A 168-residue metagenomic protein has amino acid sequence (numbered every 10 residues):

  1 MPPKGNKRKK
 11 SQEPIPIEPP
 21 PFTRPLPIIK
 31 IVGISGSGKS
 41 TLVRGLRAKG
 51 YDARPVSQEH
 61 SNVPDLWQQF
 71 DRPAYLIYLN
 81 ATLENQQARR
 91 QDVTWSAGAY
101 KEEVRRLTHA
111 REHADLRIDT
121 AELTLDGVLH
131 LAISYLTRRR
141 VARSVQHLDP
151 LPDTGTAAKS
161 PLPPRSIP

Functional and structural regions predicted by a protein language model:
M1-Q12, K159-S166: Short Lys/Arg-rich cationic patches that frequently serve as NLS/NoLS or arginine-rich RNA/DNA-binding motifs
E13-P21: Pre-Walker A adenine-sensing motif
P21-R24, I34, R44-P73: Conserved substrate/cofactor phosphate-moiety recognition/catalytic segment in nucleotide-dependent phosphotransferases
I31: Hydrophobic anchor at the beta1->P-loop junction of P-loop NTPases
G38: Conserved glycine(s) of the Walker
T41: Conserved Walker
R72-R89, I118: Conserved phosphate-donor/acceptor-positioning beta-strand/loop module used by diverse small-molecule
D92-S134, R139-A157: Small-molecule kinase domains that catalyze NTP-dependent phosphoryl transfer to phosphate-bearing small molecules
